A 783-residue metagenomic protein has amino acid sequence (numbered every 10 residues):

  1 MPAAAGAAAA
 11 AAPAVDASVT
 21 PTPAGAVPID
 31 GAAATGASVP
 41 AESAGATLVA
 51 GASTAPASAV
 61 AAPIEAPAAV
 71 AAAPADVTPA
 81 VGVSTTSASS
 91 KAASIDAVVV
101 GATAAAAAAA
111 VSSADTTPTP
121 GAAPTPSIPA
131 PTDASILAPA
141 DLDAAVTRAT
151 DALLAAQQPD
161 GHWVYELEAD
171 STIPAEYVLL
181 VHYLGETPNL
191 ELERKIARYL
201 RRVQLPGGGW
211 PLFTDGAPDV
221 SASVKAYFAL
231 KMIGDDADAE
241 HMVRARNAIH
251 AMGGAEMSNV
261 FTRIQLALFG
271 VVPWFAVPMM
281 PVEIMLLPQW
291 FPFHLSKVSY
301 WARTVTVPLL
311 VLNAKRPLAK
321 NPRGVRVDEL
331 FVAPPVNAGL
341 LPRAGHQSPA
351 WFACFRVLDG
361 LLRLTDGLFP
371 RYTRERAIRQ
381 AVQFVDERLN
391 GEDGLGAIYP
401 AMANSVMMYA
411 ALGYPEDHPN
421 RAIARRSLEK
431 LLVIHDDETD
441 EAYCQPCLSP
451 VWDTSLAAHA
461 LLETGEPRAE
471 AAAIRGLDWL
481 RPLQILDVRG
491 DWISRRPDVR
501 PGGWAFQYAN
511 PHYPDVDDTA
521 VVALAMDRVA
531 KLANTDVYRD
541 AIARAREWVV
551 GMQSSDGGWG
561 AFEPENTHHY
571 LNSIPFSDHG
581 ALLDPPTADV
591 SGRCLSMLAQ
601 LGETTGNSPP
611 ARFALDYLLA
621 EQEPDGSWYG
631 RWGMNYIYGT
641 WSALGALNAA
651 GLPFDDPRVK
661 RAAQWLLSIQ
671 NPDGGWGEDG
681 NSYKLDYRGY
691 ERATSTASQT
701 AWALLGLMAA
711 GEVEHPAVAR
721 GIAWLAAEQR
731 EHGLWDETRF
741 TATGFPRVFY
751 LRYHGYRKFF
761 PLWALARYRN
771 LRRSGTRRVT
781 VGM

Functional and structural regions predicted by a protein language model:
M1-D16, T20, G25, D30 (+2 more regions): Preference for long, amphipathic alpha-helical scaffolds in soluble/luminal domains and all-alpha bundles
G6, G36, P40-T47, A62 (+5 more regions): Intrinsic disorder/low-complexity segments
A10-A11, V15-D16, G25, G31 (+6 more regions): Alpha-helical polar/charged "hotspots" used for coordination or helix-helix interfaces
P21, A26-V27, A41, G51-A52 (+6 more regions): Conserved positions within tandem-repeat grammars
A46, G51-A52, A62, A102 (+1 more regions): Intrinsic, low-complexity polybasic segments
